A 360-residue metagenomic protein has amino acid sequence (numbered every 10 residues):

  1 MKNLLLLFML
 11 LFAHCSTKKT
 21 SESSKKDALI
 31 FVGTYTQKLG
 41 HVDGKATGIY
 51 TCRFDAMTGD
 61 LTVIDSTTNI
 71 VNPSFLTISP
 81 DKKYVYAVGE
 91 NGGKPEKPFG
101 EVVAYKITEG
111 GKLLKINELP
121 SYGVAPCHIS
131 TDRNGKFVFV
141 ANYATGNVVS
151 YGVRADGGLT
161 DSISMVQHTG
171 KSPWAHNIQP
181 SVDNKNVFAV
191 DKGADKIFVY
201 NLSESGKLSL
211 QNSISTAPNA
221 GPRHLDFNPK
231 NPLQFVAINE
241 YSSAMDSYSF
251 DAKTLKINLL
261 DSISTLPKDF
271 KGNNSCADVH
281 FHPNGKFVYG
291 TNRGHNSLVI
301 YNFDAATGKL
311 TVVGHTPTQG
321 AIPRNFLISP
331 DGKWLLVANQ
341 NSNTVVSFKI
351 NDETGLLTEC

Functional and structural regions predicted by a protein language model:
M1-D27: Bacterial Sec-dependent N-terminal signal peptides
S23-C52, D65-P80: Beta-strand-rich domains and repeat architectures in extracellular enzymes and scaffolds, especially beta-propellers
I30, V85, V138, V187 (+3 more regions): Hydrophobic beta-strand positions that form the internal "hydrophobic ladder" of WD40/Gbeta-like beta-propeller blades
G40-T47, K94-G100, A141-G146, V190-D195 (+3 more regions): Short, solvent-exposed loop/turn segments at conserved positions within beta-propeller repeat blades
C52-G59, A104-G111, Y151-L159, Y200-K207 (+3 more regions): Short loop/turn segments immediately following beta-strands, especially the blade-tip and inter-blade linker loops
T62-T68, L114-L119, S162-H168, S209-S215 (+3 more regions): A short beta-strand motif characteristic of beta-propeller blades
I70-P80, Y122-R133, H168-N186, T216-F235 (+2 more regions): Beta-rich, blade/repeat-based domains predominating in secreted/periplasmic proteins but also intracellular
K112-Q179: Asp-box/WD-like beta-propeller blade repeats and closely related beta-sheet repeat scaffolds
